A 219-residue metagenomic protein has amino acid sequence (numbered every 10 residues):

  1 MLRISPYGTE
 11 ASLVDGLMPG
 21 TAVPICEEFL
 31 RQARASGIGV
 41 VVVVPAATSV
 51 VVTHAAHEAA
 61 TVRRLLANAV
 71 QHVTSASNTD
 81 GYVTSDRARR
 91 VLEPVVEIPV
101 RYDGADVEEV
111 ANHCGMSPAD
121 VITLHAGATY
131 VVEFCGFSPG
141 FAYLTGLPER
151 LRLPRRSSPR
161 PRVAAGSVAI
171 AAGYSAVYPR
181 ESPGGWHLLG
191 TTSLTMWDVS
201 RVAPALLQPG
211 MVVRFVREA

Functional and structural regions predicted by a protein language model:
M1-A219: Conserved "landmark" site that anchors the functional core of diverse proteins
